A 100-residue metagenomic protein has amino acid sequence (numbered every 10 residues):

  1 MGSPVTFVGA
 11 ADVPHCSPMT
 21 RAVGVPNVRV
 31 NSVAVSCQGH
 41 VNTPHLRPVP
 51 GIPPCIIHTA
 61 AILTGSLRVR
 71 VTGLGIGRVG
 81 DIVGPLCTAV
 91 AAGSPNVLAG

Functional and structural regions predicted by a protein language model:
M1-G100: Intrinsically disordered, low-complexity proline/glycine-rich segments
